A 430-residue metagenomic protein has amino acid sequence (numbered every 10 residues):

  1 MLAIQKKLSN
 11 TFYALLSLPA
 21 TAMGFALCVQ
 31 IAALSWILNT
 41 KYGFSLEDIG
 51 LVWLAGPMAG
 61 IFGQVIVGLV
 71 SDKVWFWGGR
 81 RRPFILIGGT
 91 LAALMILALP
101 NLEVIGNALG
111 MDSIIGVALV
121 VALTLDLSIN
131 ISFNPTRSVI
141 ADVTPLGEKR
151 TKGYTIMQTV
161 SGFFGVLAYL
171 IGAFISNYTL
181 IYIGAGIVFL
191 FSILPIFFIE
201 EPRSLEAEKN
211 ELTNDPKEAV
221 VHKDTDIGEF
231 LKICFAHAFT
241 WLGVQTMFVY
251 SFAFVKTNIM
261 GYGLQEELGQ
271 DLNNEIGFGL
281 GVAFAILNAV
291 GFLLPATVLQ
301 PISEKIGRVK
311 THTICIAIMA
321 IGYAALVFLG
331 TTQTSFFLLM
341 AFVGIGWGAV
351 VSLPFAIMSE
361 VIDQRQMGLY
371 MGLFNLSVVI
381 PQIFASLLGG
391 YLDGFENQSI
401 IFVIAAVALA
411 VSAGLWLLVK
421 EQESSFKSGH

Functional and structural regions predicted by a protein language model:
M1-T11, A108-L123, L127-V139, V143-Y250 (+1 more regions): Intracellular loop-helix junctions on the cytosolic face of multi-pass helical membrane proteins
L2-P57, K232, A236, T240-E266: Helix-loop boundary and gating motifs at the non-cytosolic
F44-A55, K149-T155, G261-A289: Loop-to-transmembrane helix entry
L46-E47, G147-I156, I362-F374: Loop-to-transmembrane helix entry/capping segments in MFS-fold secondary transporters and related SLC/MFSD carriers
G63-G78, L294-R308, D393: Helix-to-loop junctions at the C-terminal end of transmembrane segments in multipass secondary transporters
L86-M111, A317-T331: C-terminal ends and interior cores of transmembrane alpha-helices in multi-pass membrane transporters/permeases
I131-T144, A349-D363: Intracellular juxtamembrane helix-capping segments at the cytosolic ends of symmetry-related transmembrane helices
K310-V351: C-terminal transmembrane helical hairpin of 12-TM major facilitator-type secondary transporters
